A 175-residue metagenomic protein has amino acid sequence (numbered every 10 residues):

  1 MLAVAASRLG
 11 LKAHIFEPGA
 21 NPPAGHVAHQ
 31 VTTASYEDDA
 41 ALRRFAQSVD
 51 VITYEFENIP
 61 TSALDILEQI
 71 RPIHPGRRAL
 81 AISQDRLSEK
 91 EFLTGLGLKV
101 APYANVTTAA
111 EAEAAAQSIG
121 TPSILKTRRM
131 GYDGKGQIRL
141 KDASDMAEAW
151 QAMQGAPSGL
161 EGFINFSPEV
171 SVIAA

Functional and structural regions predicted by a protein language model:
M1-E91, G95, A110: ATP-binding N-terminal substructure of ATP-dependent carboxylate-amine bond-forming enzymes
I82-S171, A175: Active-site nucleotide/adenylate-binding loops and adjacent lid/helix of ATP-dependent enzymes
